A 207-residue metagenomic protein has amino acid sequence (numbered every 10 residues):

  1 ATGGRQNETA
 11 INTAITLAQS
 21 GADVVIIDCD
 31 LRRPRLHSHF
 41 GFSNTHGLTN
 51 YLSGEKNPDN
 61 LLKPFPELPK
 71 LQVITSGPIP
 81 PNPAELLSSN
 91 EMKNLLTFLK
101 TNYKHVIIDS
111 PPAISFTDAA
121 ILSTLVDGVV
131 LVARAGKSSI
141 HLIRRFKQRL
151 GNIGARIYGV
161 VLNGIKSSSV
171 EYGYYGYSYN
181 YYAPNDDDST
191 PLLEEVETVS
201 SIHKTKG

Functional and structural regions predicted by a protein language model:
A1-G207: P-loop NTP-binding module
